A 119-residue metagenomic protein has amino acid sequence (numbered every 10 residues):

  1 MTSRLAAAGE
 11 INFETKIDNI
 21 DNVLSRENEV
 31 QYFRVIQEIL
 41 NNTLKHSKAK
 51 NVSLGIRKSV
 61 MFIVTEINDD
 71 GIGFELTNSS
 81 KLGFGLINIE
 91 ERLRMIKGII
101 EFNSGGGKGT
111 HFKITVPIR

Functional and structural regions predicted by a protein language model:
M1-R119: Coiled-coil dimerization/phosphotransfer module
